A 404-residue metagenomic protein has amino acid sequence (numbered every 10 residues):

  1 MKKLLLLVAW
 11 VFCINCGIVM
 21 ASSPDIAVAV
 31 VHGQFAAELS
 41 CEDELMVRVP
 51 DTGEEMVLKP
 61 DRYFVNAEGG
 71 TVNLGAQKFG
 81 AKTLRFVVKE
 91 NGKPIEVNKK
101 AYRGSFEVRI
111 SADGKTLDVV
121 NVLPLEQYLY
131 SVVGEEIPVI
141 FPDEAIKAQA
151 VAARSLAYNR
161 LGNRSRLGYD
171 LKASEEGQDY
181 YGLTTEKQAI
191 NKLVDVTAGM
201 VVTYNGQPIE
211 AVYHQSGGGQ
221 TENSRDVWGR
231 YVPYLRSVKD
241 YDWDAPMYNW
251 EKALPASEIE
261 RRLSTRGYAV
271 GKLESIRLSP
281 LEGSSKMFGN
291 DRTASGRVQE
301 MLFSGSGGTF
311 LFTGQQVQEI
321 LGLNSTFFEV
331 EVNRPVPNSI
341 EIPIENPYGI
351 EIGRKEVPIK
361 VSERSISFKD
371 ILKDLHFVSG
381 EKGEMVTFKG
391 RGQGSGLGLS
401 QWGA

Functional and structural regions predicted by a protein language model:
L4-A404: Conserved, single-site charged/polar hotspot
